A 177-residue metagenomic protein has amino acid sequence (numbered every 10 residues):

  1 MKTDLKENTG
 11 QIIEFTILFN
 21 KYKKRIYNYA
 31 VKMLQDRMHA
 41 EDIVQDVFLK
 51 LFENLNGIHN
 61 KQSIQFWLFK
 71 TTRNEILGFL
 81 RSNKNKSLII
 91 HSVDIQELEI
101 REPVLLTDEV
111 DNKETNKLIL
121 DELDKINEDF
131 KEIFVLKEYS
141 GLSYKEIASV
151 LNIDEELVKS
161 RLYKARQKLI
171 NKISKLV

Functional and structural regions predicted by a protein language model:
M1-R25, K32, N56, K145 (+1 more regions): N-terminal module of bacterial RNA polymerase sigma factors
K23, Y27, F48, N127 (+2 more regions): C-terminal flanking helix
N28, D42-L49, E53, Q62-N74: Structural recognition of an alpha-helix C-terminal capping motif at a helix-to-coil junction
V47, T71, F134, I147-A148 (+1 more regions): Hydrophobic positions on the alpha-helical face of helix-turn-helix-like DNA-binding modules
H59, K70-H91, K164: Arg/Lys-rich amphipathic alpha helix in sigma70-family domain 2
K61, I133-K137: A short pre-motif secondary-structure segment
K86-N112, S143: Internal acidic/polar
K145, S149-K175: DNA-recognition helix of helix-turn-helix
